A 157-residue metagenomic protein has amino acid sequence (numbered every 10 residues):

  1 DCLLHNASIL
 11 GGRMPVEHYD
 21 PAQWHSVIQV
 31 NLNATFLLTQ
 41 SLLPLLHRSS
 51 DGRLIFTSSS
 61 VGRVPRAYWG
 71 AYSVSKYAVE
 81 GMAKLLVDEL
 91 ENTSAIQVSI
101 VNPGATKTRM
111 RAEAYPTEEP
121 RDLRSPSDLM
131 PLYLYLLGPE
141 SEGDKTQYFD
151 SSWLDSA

Functional and structural regions predicted by a protein language model:
N6-G12: Conserved NAD(P)H cofactor-binding loop of Rossmann-fold oxidoreductase domains
M14-V16, Q23-H25: Substrate-binding pocket helix/loop in short-chain dehydrogenase/reductase
Y19, P65-S73, L85: Active-site loop-to-helix junction immediately N-terminal to the catalytic Tyr of the SDR YXXXK motif in Rossmann-fold
T39, S75: Active-site helix of classical SDR
S59: Residue(s) in the substrate-gating loop at a strand-loop-helix junction that position the organic substrate next
V64, L85-I96: Active-site-adjacent segment of SDR/Rossmann-fold oxidoreductases
I96, I100-V101, T108, T117-A157: C-terminal helical subdomain
